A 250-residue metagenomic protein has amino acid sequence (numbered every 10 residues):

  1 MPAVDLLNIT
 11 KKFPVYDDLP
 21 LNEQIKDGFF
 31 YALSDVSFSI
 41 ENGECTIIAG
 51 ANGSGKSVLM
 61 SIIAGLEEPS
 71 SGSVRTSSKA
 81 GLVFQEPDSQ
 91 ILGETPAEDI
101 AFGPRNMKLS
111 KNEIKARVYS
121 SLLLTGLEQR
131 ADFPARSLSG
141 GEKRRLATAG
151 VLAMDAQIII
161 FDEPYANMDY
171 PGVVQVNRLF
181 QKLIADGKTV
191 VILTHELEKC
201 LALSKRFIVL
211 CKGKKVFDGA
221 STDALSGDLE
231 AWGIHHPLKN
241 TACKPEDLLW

Functional and structural regions predicted by a protein language model:
A49-A51: The feature captures the beta-strand-to-loop junction immediately N-terminal to the Walker
A64: Helix-to-loop junction immediately C-terminal to a conserved catalytic motif
N112-R130: Conserved ABC ATPase "signature" region
P134-L138, E142: Conserved ABC ATPase signature
I159-D162: Catalytic Walker B motif of ABC-type/P-loop ATPase nucleotide-binding domains
T194-H195: H-loop/switch region of ABC-family ATPase nucleotide-binding domains
K214-H235: Conserved beta-strand-loop-alpha-helix hinge in the C-terminal portion of ABC ATPase nucleotide-binding domains
